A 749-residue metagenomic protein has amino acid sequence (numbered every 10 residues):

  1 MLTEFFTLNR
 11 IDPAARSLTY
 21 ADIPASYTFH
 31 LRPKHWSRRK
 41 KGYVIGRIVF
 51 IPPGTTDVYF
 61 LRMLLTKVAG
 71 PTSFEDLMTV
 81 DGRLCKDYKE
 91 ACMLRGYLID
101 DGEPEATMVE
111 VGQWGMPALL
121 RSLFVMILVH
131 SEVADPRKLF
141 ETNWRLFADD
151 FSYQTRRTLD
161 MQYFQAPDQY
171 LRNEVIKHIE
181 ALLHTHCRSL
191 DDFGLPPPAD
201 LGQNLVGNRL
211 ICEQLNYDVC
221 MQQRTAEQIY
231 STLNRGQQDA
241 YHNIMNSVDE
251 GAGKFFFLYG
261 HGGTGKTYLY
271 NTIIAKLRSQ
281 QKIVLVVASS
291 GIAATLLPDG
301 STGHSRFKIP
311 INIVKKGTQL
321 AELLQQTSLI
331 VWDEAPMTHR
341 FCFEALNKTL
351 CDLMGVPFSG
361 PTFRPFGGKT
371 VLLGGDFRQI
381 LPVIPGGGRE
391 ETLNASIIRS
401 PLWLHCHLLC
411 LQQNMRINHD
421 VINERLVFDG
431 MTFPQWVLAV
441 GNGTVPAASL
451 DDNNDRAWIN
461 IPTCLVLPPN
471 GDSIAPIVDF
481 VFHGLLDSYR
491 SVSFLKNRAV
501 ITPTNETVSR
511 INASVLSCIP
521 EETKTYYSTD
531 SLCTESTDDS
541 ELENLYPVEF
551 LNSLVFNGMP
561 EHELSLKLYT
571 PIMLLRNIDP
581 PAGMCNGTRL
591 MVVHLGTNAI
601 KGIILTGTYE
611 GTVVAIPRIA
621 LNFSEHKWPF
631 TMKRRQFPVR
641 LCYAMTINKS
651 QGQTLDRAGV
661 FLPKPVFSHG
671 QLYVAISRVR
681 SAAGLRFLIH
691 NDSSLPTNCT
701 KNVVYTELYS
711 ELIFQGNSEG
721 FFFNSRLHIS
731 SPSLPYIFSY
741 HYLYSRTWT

Functional and structural regions predicted by a protein language model:
M1-L31, S37-K41, E75-T79, R83-E90 (+6 more regions): RecA-like helicase/translocase P-loop NTPase motor core
M1-P198: Long, low-complexity, charged/polar intrinsically disordered accessory regions
L743-S745: Short, low-complexity polar/charged micro-motifs in intrinsically disordered terminal tails
